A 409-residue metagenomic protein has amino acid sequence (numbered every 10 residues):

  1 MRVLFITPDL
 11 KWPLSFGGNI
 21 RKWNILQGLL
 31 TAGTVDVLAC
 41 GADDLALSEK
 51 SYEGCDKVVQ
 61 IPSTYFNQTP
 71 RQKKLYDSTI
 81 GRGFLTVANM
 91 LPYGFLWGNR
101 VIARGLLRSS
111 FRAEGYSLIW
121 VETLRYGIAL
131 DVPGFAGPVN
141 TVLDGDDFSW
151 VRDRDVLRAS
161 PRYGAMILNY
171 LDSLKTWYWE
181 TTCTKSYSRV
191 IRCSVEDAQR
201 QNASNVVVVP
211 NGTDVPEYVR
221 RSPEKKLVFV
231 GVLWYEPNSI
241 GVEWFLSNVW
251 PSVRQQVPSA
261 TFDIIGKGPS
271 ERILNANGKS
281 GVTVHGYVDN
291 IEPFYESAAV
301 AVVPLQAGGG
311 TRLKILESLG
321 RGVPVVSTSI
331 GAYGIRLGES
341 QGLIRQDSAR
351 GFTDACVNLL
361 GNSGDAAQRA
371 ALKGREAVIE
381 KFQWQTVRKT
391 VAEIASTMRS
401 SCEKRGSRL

Functional and structural regions predicted by a protein language model:
M1-P62, E114, L409: N-terminal subdomain of nucleotide-sugar transferases
R21, G212-E296: Conserved catalytic-core segment of nucleotide-activated headgroup transferases in glycan assembly
K73-I128, G164-Y187: Conserved nucleotide-sugar donor-binding subdomain of glycosyltransferases
G98, G364-A395: A charged, aromatic-enriched C-terminal amphipathic alpha-helix characteristic of glycosyltransferases across folds
N140-L143, W150, N169-Y218: Donor nucleotide-sugar binding/catalytic pocket of nucleotide-sugar-dependent glycosyltransferases
S188, E296-G310, R321-P324: Acidic donor-binding loop of glycosyltransferase active sites
K314-E317, P324-T328: Short hydrophobic beta-strand element within catalytic cores of glycosyltransferases and related nucleotide-activated
G342-R350, N358-G364: Conserved acidic donor-binding segment of nucleotide-sugar-dependent glycosyltransferases
